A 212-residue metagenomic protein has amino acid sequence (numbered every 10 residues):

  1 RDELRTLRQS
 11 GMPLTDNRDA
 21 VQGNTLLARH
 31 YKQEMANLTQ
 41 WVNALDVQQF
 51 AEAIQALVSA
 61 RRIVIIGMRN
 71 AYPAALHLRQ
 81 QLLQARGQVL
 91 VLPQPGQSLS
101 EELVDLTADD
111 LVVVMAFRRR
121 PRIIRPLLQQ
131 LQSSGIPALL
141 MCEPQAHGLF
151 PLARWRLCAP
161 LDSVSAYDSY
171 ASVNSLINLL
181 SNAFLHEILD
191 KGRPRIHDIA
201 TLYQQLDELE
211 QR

Functional and structural regions predicted by a protein language model:
R1-Q48: HTH-adjacent hinge/linker in prokaryotic transcriptional regulators
L4, R8-M12, L90, I188 (+1 more regions): Short amphipathic alpha-helical interaction/hinge segments
G23, D46-F50, S98-L99, I124: Amphipathic coiled-coil/heptad-repeat helices and related helical stalk/stem segments that mediate oligomerization
S59-I188: Glycine-rich phosphate-binding loops that contact phosphosugars or nucleotide phosphates
D190-R212: A short, charged, Gly/Pro-tolerant segment at domain boundaries
